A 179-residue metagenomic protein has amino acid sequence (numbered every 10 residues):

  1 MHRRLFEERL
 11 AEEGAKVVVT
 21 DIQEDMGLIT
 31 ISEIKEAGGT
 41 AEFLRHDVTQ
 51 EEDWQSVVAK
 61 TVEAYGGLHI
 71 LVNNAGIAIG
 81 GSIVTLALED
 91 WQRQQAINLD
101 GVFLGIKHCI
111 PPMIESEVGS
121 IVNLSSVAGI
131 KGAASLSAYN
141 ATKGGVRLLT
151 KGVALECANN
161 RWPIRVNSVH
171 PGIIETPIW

Functional and structural regions predicted by a protein language model:
M1-V18: Canonical Rossmann dinucleotide-binding motif of NAD(H)/NADP(H)-dependent dehydrogenases/reductases, specifically
E24-D25, L44-S56, L88: The beta1-alpha1 cofactor-binding region of Rossmann-like NAD(H)/NADP(H)-dependent oxidoreductases
S82-I83, D90-R93, I121, W179: Substrate-binding pocket helix/loop in short-chain dehydrogenase/reductase
V84, K131-S137: Active-site loop immediately N-terminal to the catalytic Tyr-X3-Lys motif of short-chain dehydrogenase/reductase
I106, T142, T150: Active-site helix of classical SDR
P111, L155-N159: Alpha-helical segment proximal to the catalytic Tyr-Lys
S126: Residue(s) in the substrate-gating loop at a strand-loop-helix junction that position the organic substrate next
